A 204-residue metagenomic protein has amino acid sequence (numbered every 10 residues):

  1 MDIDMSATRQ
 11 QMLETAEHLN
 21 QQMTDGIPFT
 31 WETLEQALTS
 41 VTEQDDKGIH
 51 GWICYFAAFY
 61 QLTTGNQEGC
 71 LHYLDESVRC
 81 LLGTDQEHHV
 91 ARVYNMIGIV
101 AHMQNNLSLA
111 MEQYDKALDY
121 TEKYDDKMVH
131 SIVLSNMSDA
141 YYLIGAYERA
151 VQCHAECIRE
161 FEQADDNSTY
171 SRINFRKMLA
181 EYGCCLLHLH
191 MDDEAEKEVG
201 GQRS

Functional and structural regions predicted by a protein language model:
M1-E32, Q44, G48: N-terminal leader/linker segments that initiate helical-solenoid repeat arrays
S6-Q10, G48, H88, M128 (+1 more regions): Residue signature of alpha-solenoid helical repeat architecture, marking inter-repeat boundaries and helix-start
L13, W52, R92, I132 (+1 more regions): Residue register of alpha-helical TPR repeats
M23-Q36, G65-E76, N106-K116, Y147-R159 (+1 more regions): Helix-turn-helix repeat elements of alpha-solenoid scaffolds
E35-T42, E76-D85, K116-D126, A155-D166 (+1 more regions): Amphipathic alpha-helical segments of tetratricopeptide repeats
